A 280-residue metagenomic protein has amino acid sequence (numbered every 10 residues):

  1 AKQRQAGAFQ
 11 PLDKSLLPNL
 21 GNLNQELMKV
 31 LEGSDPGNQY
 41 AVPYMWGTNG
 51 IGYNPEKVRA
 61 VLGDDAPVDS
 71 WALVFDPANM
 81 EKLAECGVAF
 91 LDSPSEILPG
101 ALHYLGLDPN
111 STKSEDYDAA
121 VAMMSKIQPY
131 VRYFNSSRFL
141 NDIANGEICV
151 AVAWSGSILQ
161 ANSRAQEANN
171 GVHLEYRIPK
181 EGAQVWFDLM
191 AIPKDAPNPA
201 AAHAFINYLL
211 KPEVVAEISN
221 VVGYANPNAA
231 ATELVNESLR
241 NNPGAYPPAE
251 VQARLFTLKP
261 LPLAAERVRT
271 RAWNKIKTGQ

Functional and structural regions predicted by a protein language model:
A1, K82, C86-A101, L105-R177: Ligand-binding pocket segment of bilobal, Venus flytrap-like solute-binding proteins
A1-W46, P67-F75: Hinge/lid segment of periplasmic solute-binding proteins
K2-Q5, G33-G37, V42-W46, M80-L83 (+4 more regions): Extracellular/periplasmic catalytic domains that process cell-envelope and extracellular macromolecules
Q10-N22, A41, A168-Q184, P193-A196: Short beta-strand->loop
G52-K57, L102-L107, W186-N198, E217: A bilobed periplasmic-binding-protein/Venus flytrap-type ligand-binding module shared by bacterial periplasmic
K57-V68, E81-K82, G106-T112, A196-A202: Short helix-loop capping/hinge motifs at secondary-structure junctions, enriched in acidic/polar residues
N141, A249-Q280: Conserved C-terminal helix/tail region of periplasmic/extracytoplasmic solute-binding proteins
D188, P193-R254: Mature extracytoplasmic/periplasmic domains
